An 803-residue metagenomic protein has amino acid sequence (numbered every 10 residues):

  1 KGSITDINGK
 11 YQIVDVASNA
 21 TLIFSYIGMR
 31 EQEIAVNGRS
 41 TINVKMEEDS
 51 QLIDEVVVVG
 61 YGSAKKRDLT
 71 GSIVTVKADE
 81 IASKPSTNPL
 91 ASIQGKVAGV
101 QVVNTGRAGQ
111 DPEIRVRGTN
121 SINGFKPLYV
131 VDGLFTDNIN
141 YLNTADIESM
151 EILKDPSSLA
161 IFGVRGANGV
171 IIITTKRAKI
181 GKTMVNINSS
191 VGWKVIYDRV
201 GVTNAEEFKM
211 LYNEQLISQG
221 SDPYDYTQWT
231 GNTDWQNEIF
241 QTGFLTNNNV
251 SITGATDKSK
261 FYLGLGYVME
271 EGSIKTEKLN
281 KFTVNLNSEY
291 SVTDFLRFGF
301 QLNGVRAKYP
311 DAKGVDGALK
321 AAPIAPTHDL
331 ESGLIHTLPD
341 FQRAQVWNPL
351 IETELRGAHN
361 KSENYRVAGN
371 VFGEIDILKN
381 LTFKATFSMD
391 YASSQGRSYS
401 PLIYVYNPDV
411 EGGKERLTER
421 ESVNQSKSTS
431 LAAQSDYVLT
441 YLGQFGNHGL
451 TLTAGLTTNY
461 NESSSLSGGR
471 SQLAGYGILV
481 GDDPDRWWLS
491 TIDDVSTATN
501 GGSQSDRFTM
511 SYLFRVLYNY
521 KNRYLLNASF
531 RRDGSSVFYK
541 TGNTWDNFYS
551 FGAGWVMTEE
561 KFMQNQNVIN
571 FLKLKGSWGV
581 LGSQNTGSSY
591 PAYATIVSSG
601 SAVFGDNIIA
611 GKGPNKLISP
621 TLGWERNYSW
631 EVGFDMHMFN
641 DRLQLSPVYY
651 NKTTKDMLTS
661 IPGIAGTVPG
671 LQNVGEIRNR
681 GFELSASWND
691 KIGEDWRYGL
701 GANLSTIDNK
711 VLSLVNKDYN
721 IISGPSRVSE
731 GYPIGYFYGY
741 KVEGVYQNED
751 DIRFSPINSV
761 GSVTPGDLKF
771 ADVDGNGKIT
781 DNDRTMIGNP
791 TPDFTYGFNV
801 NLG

Functional and structural regions predicted by a protein language model:
K1-N285, Y290-N303, T337, A368-G369 (+5 more regions): Short, small/polar-rich motifs associated with maturation and membrane association, primarily at protein termini
K66-D68, I161-G163, G181-K182, I196-D198 (+5 more regions): Switch/connector loops and helix/strand junctions flanking conserved nucleotide-binding motifs in nucleotide-processing
E80-I81, R107, K126, D132 (+7 more regions): Extracellular/periplasmic, surface-exposed regions of secreted and cell-surface proteins
N186-T230, L466-A474, Q672, F682 (+1 more regions): Conserved small-residue
L216-W229, L245-N247, D316-E352: Acidic, glycine-rich flexible loop segments
Y262, E270-S273, S535-F538, T667-V668 (+1 more regions): Short small-residue beta-strand/loop micro-motif enriched in glycine and branched aliphatics
N407-P408: Intrinsically disordered, compositionally biased low-complexity regions
P790-G803: Glycine-rich, aromatic-lined ligand/substrate-binding cores of catalytic and carbohydrate-binding domains
